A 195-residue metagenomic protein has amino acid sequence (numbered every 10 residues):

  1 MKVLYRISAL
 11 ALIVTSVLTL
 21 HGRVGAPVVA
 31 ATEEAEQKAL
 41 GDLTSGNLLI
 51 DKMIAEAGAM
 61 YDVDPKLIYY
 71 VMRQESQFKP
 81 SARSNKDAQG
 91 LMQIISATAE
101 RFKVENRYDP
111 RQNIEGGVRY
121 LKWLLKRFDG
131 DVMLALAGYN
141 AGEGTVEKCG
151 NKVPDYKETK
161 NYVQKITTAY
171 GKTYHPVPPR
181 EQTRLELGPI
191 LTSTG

Functional and structural regions predicted by a protein language model:
M1-V3: N-terminal secretory signal peptides that target proteins for export/translocation
Y5-L12: Sec-dependent signal peptide hydrophobic core
S16-A26: C-terminal segment of classical bacterial N-terminal signal peptides
G25-G195: Catalytic glycan-binding domains that act on GlcNAc-containing polysaccharides
